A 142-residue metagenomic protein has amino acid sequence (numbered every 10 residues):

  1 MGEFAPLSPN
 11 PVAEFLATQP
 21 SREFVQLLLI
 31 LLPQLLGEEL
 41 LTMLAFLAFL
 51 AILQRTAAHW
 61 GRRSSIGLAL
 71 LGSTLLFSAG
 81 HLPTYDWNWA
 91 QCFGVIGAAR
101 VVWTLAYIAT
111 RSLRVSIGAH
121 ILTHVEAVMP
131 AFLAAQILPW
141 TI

Functional and structural regions predicted by a protein language model:
M1-P11, L133-Q136: Membrane-helix interface motif
A13-P20: Extracytosolic (periplasmic/ER-lumenal) interhelical loops and adjacent juxtamembrane/interface segments of multi-pass
S21-I142: Transmembrane helix-loop-helix hairpins at the membrane interface of multi-pass integral membrane proteins
